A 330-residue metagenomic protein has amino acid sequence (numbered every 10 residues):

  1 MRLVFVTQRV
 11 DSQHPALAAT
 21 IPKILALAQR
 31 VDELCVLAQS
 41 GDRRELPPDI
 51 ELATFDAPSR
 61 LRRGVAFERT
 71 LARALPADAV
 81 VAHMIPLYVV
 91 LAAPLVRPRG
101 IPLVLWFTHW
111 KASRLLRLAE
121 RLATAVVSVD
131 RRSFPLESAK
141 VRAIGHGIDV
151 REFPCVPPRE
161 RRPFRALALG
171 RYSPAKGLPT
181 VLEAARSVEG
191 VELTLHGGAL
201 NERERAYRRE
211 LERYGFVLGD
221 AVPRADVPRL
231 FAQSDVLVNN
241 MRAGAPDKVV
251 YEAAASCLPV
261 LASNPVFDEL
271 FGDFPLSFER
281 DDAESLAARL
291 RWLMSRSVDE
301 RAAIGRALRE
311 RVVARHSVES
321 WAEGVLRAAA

Functional and structural regions predicted by a protein language model:
A18-L25, S173-S187: A conserved mid-protein helix/loop that constitutes part of the nucleotide-sugar donor-binding site
Q39-G41, E192-R208, D220: Glycosyltransferase donor-sugar binding loop
D78, A232-A245, L258: Acidic donor-binding loop of glycosyltransferase active sites
P135, I148-P163, P174: Acidic anion/phosphate-binding donor-loop and adjacent secondary structure in glycosyltransferase catalytic cores
R208-A225: Nucleotide-activated donor-binding/catalytic signature segment of Leloir-type glycosyltransferases, i.e., the conserved
A221-V222, R229-S234: Short alpha-helical donor nucleotide-sugar binding micro-motif in glycosyltransferases
P275-E284, W292-V298: Conserved acidic donor-binding segment of nucleotide-sugar-dependent glycosyltransferases
S295-A329: A charged, aromatic-enriched C-terminal amphipathic alpha-helix characteristic of glycosyltransferases across folds
